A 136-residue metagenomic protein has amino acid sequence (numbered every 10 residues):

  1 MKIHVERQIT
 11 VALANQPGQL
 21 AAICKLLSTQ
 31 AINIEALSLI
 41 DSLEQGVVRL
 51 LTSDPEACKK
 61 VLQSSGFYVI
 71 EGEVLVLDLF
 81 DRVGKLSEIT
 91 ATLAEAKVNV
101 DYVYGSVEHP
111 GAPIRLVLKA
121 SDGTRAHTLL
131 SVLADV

Functional and structural regions predicted by a protein language model:
M1-V83, S87-V136: Structural preference for solvent-exposed beta-strand-turn elements and adjacent flexible terminal/loop segments within
